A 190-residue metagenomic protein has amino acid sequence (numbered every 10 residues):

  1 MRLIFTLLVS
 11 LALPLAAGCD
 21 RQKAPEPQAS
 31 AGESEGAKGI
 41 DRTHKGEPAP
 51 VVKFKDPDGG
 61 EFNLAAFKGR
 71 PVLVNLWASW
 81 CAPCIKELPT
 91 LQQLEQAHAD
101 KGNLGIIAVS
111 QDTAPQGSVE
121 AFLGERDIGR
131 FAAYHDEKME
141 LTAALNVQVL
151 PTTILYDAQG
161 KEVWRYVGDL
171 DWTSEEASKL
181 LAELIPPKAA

Functional and structural regions predicted by a protein language model:
M1-V51, E175-S178, A189-A190: N-terminal targeting signals for export/organelle localization
A16-Q22, Q96-D100, G124, K161 (+1 more regions): Low-complexity, Gly/Pro
E47-A49, P57, F67-G69, K101 (+3 more regions): Extracytoplasmic
P57-D58, A158: Short, ordered coil/turn segments that flank beta-strands lining enzyme active or ligand-binding pockets
F62-I85: Short active-site neighborhood of thiol/selenol oxidoreductases, capturing the structured segment around
V72-V74, I107-V109, I154: Conserved hydrophobic packing residues within short motifs/helices of P-loop NTPase cores of ABC-family ATPases
I85-R126, E137-A144: Structural microenvironment flanking redox-active thiols in thiol-disulfide oxidoreductases
A121-R130, H135-P186: Thiol/disulfide oxidoreductase modules built on the thioredoxin-like
